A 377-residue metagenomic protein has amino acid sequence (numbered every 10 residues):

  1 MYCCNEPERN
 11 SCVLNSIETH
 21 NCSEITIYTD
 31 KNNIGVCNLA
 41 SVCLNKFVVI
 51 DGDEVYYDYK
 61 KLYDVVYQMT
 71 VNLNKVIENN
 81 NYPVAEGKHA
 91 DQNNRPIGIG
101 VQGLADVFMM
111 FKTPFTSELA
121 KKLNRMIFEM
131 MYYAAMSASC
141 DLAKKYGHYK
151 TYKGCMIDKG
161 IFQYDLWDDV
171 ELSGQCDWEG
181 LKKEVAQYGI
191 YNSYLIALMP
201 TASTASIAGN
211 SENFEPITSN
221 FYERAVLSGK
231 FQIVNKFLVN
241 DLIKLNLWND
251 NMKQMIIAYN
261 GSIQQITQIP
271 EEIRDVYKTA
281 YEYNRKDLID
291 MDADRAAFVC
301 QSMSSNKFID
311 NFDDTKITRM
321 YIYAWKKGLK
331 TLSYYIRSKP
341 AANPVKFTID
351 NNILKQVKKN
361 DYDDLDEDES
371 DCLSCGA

Functional and structural regions predicted by a protein language model:
M1-E24, I207: Intein-associated homing endonuclease modules of the LAGLIDADG/DOD-type, together with closely related HINT-family
M1-R9, P96-P114, K316-L329: Hydrophobic/aromatic-rich, well-ordered segments within soluble, folded domains that form packed cores
M1-S11, D363-A377: Short acidic, low-complexity intrinsically disordered linear motifs used for protein-protein interactions
N10-V13, K46-V49, D106, P114-S117 (+5 more regions): Flexible loop/turn segments at secondary-structure boundaries
C22-D91, G103-F111, N210-F237, D241-L245: Function-dense linear segments that define catalytic or interfacial modules in macromolecule-processing proteins
I34-C37, Y57-V71, Q92-Q102, K122 (+9 more regions): Conserved active-site and cofactor/substrate-binding residues in soluble primary-metabolism enzymes
V65-K88, Q92, P96, P114-T201 (+3 more regions): Internal maturation/activation junctions in enzymes
L73-E78, H148, E171-Q175, E184-Y191 (+2 more regions): Catalytic alpha/beta core of large soluble enzyme barrels
